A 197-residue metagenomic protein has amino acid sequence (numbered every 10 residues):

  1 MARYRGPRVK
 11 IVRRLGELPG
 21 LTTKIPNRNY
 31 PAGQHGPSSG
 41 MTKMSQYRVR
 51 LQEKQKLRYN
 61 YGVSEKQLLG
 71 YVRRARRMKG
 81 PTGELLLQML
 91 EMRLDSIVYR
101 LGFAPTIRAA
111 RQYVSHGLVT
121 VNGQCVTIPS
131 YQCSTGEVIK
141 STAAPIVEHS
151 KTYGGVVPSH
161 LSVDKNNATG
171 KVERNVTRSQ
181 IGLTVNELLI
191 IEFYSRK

Functional and structural regions predicted by a protein language model:
M1-L101, I128-K197: Ferredoxin-like alpha/beta domains used as RNA- or RNAP-binding modules
A104-I107: Beta-rich strand-turn-strand
Y113-V114, C133: Short, well-ordered loop/turn sites that connect or cap secondary structure elements
G117-T120, C125-T127: Glycine- and Gly-Pro-enriched alpha-helical subdomains that act as flexible, kink-prone "lid/hinge" or packing modules
